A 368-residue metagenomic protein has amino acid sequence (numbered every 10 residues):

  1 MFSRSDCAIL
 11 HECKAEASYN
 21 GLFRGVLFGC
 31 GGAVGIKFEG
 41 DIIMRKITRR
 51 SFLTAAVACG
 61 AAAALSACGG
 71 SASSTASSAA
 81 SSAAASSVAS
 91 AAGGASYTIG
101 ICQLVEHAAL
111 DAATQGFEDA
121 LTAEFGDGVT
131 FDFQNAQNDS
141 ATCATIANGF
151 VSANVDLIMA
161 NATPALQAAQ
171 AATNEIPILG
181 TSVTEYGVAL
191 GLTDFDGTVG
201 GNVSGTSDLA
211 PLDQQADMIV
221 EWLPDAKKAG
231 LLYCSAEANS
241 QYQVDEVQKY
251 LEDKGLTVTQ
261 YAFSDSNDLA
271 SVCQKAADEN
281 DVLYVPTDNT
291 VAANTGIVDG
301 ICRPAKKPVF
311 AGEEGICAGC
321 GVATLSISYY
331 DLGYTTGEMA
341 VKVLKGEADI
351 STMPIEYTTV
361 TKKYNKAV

Functional and structural regions predicted by a protein language model:
R49-L53: N-terminal export leaders
C68-S82: Bacterial lipoprotein signal-peptidase II cleavage site
Y97-E118, E124, D132-C143, A236 (+2 more regions): Extracytoplasmic "Venus flytrap"
I99, F117, S204-L251, D349-V368: An alpha-beta-alpha
F131-S152, Y261-A277: Structural motif
N135-D194, D288-R303, K307, G312: Beta-alpha junction/loop-to-helix N-cap segments that form part of ligand/metal-binding clefts
Y186-K228, I327-A348: Hydrophobic alpha-helical segments within soluble ligand-binding/sensing domains
G315-A367: Flexible loop/turn connectors
